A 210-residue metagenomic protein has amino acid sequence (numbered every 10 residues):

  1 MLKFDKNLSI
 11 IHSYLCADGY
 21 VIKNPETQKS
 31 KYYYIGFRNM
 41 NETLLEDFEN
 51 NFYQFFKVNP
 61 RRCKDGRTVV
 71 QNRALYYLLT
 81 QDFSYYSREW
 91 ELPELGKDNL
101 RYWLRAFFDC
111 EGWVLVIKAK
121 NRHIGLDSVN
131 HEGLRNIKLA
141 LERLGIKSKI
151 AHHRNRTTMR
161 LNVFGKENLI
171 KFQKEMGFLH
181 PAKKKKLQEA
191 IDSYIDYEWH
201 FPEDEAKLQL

Functional and structural regions predicted by a protein language model:
M1-L210: Internal intein/HINT superfamily modules and their associated LAGLIDADG
